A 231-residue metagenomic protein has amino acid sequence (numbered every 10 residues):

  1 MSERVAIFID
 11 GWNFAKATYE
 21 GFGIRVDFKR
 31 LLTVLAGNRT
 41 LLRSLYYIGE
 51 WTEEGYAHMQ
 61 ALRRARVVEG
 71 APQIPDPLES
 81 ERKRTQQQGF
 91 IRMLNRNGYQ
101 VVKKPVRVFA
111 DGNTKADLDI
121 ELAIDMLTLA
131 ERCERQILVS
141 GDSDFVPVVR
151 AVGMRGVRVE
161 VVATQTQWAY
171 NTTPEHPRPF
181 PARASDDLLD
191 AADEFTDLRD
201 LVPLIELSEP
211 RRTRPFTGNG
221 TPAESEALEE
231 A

Functional and structural regions predicted by a protein language model:
M1-A231: Terminal and domain-boundary accessory regions
